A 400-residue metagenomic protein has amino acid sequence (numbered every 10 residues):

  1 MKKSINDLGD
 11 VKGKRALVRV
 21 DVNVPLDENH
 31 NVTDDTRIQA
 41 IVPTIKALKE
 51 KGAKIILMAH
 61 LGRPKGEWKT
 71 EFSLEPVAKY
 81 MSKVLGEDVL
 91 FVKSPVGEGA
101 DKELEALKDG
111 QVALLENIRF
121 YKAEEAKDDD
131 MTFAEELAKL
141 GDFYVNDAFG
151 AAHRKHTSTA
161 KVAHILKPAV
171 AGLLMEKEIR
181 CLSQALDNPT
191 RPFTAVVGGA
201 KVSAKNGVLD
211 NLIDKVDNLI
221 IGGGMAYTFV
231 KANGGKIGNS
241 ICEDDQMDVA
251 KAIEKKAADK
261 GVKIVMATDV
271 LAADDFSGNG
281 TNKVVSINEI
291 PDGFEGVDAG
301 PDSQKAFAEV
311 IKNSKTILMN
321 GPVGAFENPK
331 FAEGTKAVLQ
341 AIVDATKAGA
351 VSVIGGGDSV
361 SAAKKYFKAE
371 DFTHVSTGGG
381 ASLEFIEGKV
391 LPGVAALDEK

Functional and structural regions predicted by a protein language model:
M1-K400: Active-site loop-to-helix "anion-binding N-cap" substructures in soluble metabolic enzymes
